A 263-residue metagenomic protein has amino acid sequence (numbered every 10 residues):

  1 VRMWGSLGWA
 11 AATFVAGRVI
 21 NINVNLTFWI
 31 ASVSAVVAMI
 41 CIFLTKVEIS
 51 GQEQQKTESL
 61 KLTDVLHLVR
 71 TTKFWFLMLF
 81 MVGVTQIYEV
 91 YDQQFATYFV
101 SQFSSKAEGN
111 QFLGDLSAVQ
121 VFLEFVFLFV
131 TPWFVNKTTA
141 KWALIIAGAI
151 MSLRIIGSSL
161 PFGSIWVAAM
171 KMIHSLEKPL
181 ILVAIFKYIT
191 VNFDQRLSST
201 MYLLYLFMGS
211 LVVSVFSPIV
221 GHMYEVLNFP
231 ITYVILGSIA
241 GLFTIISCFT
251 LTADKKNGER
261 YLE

Functional and structural regions predicted by a protein language model:
M3, R18-N21, F99-V100, F134-V135 (+1 more regions): Interfacial helix-cap and linker-helix signal at transmembrane-aqueous boundaries of multi-pass secondary transporters
T27-L44, T232-T250: Symmetry-related core transmembrane helices of the 12-TM Major Facilitator Superfamily/SLC fold
T45-M78: Juxtamembrane intracellular "pre-TM" segments in multi-pass secondary transporters
R70-Y91, M172-L176: Pair of pore-lining "gating" transmembrane helices in MFS-fold secondary transporters
Y91-F112: Short amphipathic helix-loop junctions that connect adjacent transmembrane helices in Major Facilitator Superfamily/SLC
W142-I156: Structural signature of the two symmetry-related core transmembrane helices
L180-D194: Intracellular juxtamembrane helix-capping segments at the cytosolic ends of symmetry-related transmembrane helices
R196-V226: A late C-terminal transmembrane helix in Major Facilitator Superfamily
